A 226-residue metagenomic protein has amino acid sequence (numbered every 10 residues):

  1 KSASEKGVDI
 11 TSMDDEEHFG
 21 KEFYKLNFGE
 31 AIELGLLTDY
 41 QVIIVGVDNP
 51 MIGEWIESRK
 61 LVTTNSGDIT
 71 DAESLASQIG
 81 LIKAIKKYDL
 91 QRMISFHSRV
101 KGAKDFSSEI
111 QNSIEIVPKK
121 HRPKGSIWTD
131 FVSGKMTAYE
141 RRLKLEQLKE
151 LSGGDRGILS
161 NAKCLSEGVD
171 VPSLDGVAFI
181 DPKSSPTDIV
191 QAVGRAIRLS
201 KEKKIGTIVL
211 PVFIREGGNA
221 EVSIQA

Functional and structural regions predicted by a protein language model:
K1-P50, V171-I205, I214, A220: Signature of the SF2 helicase/ATPase Hel1-core->accessory helical subdomain module
E17-K104, E109-I110: Conserved interdomain linker/interface between the two RecA-like ATPase lobes of SF2 helicase motors
S77-L81, K104-V117, L145-E146, V190-I197: Short, well-ordered amphipathic alpha-helices
I82-Y88, Q111-P123, E150-G154, I197-E202: Alpha-helix termini
L90-Q91, I127, G206: Nucleotide donor/acceptor-binding cores
I94-F96, D130, A178: Conserved beta-strand elements of the Class I
V100-S133: Conserved helicase motor "Helicase C" RecA-like lobe of SF1/SF2 P-loop NTPases
V132-A226: Conserved RecA-like P-loop NTPase helicase motor core
